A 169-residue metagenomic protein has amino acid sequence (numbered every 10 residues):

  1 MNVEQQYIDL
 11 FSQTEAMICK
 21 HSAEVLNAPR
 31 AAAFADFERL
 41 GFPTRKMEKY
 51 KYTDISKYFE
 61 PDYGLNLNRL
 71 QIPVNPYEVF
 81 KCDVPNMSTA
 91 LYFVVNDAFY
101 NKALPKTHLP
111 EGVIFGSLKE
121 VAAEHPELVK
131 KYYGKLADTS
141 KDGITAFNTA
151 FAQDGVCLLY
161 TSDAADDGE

Functional and structural regions predicted by a protein language model:
N2-A146: N-terminal amphipathic, basic helical "cap/leader" segment at the start of enzyme domains
V129, L158-L159: Short low-polarity hydrophobic stretches
N148-A152: Solvent-exposed alpha-helices and their adjacent loops that cap or buttress functional pockets in soluble metabolic
D154-V156: The right-handed parallel beta-helix/beta-solenoid scaffold, focusing on the short coil/turn and N-cap positions
Y160-E169: Single conserved hydrophobic/aromatic residue that forms the stacking wall/gate of nucleotide- or nucleobase-binding
